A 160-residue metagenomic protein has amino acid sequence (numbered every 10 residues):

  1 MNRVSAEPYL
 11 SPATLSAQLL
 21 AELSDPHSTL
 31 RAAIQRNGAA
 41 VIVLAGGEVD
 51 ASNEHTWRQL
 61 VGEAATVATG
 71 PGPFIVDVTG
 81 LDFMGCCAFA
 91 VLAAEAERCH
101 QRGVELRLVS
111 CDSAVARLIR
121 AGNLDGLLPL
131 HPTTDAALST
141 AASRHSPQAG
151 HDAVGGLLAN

Functional and structural regions predicted by a protein language model:
M1-L10: N-terminal acidic, proline/glycine-rich, low-complexity intrinsically disordered segments
S11-G62, V78-G80: STAS-typified acidic loop motif
H27-S28, T79-F83, H145, L157: Short acidic/polar alpha-helix capping motifs at helix-coil junctions
A33, V109, H131: General small-molecule cofactor/ligand-binding pocket signal
G46, D112, P132-D135: Residues at the C-termini of beta-strands that transition into short coil/loop
A51-L128: Amphipathic alpha-helical interaction surfaces in cytosolic regulatory modules
P129-N160: A charged, well-structured terminal subsegment
